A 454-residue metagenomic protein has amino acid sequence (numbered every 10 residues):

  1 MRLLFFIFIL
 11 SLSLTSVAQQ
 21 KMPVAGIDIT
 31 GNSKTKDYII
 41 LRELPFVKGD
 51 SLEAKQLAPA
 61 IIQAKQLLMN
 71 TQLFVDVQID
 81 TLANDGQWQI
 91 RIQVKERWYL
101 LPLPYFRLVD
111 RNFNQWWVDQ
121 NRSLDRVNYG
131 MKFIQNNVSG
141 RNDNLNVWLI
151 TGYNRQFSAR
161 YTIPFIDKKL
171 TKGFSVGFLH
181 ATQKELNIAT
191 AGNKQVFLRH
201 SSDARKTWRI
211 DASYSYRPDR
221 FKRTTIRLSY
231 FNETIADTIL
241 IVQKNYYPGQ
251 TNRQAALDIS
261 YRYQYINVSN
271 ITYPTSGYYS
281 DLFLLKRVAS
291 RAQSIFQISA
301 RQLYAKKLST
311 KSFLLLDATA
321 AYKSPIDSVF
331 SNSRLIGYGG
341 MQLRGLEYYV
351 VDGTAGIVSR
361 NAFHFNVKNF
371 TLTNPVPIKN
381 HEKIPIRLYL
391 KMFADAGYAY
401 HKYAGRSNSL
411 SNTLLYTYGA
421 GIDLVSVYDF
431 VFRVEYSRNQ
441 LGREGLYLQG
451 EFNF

Functional and structural regions predicted by a protein language model:
M1-P23, F454: Bacterial Sec-dependent N-terminal signal peptides
Q19-N112, K132, N146-F165, I298-R301 (+2 more regions): Periplasmic polypeptide-binding modules associated with outer-membrane biogenesis and secretion
S51, T81, D237-T238, S328: Coil residues (strongly favoring Ser/Thr
Q89-V94, L390, L446-G450: A short beta-strand motif that forms the metal-chelation/ATP-contact edge of phosphoryl-transfer active sites
R97-S260, Y265-V268, Y278, L335-M341 (+3 more regions): Gram-negative/organellar outer-membrane beta-barrel architecture
L179-Q183, F231-E233, F283-A289, A321-P325 (+1 more regions): Short glycine-rich beta-strand segments
A256-K383: C-terminal outer-membrane beta-barrel translocator/porin domains of Gram-negative envelope proteins and their
A362-L372, V376, H381-G419: Outer-membrane beta-barrel transmembrane domain signature
